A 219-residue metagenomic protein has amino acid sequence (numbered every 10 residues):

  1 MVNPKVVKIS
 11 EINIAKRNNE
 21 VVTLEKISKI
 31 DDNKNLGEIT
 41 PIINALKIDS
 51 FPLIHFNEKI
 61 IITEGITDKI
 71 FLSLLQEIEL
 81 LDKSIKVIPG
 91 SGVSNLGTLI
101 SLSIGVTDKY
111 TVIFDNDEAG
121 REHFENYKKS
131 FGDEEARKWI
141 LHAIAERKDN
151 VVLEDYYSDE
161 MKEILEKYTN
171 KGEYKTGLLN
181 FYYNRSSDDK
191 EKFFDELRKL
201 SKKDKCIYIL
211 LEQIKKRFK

Functional and structural regions predicted by a protein language model:
V2-A119: RecA-like P-loop NTPase motor core
E58-E64, L81-D82, G120-K129, Y174-Y183 (+1 more regions): Short flexible/disordered coil segments
I60-I61, I88, V112-N116, E146 (+4 more regions): Generic alpha-helical structural element
K69, V151-D155, Y208: Non-catalytic, well-ordered alpha-helical scaffold segments
E77, S101-I104, K129, E212 (+1 more regions): Surface-exposed alpha-helical segments enriched in charged/polar residues
E122-L197: Activity-critical C-terminal alpha-helical subdomain
K192-K219: Terminal low-complexity/disordered tails
